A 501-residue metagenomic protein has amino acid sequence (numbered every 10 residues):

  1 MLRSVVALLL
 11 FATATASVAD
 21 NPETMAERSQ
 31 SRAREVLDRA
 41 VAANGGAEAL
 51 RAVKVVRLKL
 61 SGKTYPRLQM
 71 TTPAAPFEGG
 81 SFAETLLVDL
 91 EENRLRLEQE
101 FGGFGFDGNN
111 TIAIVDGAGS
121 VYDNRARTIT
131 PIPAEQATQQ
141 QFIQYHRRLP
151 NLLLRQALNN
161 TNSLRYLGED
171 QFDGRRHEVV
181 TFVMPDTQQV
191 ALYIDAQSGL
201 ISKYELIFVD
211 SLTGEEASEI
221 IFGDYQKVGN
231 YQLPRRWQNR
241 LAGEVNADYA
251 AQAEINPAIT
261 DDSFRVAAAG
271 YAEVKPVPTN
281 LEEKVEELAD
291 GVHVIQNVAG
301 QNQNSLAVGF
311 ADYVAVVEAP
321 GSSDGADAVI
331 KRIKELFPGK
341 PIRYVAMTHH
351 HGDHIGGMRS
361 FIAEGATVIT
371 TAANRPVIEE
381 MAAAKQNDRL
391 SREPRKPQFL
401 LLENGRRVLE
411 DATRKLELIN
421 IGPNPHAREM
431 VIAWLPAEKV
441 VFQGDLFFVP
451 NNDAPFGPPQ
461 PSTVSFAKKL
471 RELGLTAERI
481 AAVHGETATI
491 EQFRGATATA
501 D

Functional and structural regions predicted by a protein language model:
A12-A14: N-terminal signal peptide c-region/cleavage motif recognized by signal peptidases
R28, E35-T128, S163-G168, S323: N-terminal mature ectodomain segment of secretory-pathway/periplasmic proteins
S29-E35, A42, V115-V190, A196-L200 (+4 more regions): Flexible, processing/modification-adjacent segments and terminal tails in exported/periplasmic/extracellular proteins
F172-V266, V431-P436, Q443-G444, V449-P450 (+1 more regions): Gly/Pro-enriched, hydrophobic low-complexity segments that function as extracytoplasmic propeptides/linkers
D248-F310, R407: Zn-dependent metallo-beta-lactamase
E287-I333, M430-V449: Conserved beta-strand hairpin/beta-sheet module of binuclear metal-dependent hydrolase folds, prominently
D324-I369, E472-T476: Active-site metal-binding motif and surrounding structural segment of the metallo-beta-lactamase
A467-D501: Divalent-metal (often Zn2+) His-rich catalytic cores of metallo-beta-lactamase-fold enzymes
